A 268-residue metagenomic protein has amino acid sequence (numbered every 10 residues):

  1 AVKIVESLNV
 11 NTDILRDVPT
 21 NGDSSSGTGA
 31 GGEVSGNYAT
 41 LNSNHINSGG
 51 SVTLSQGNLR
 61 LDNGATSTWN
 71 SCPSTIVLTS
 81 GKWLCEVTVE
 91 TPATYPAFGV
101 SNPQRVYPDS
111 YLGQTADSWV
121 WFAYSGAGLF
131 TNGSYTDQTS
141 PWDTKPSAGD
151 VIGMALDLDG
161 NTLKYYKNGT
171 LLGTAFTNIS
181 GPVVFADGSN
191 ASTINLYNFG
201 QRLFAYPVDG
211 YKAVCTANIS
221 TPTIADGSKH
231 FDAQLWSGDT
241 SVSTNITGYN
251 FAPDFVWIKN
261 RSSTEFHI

Functional and structural regions predicted by a protein language model:
A1-I268: PRY/SPRY (B30.2) beta-sandwich protein-interaction domains and their adjacent Ser/Pro/Gly-rich low-complexity linkers
